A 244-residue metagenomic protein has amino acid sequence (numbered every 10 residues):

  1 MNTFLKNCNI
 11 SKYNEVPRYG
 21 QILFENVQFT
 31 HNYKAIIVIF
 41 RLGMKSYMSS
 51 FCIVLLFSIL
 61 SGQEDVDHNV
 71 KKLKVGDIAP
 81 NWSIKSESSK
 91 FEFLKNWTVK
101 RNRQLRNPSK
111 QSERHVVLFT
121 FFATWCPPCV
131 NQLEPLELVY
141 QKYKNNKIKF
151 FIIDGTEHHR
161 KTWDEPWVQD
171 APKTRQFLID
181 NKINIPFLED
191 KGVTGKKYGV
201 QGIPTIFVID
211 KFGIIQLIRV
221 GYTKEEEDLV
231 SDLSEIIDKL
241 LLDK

Functional and structural regions predicted by a protein language model:
Y13, R18-G20, Q28-H31, A35-W97 (+1 more regions): N-terminal targeting signals for export/organelle localization
A79-P80, V117, I203-T205: Short loop/turn microsegments at loop-to-beta-strand junctions
S83-V117: A short beta-strand-turn-helix
L118-F119, F150: Hydrophobic beta-strand anchors of alpha/beta hydrolase catalytic cores
T120-C126, G155-T156: Aromatic-flanked redox-active Cys/Sec active sites in thiol-based oxidoreductases, especially the WC-centered
V130-I179, E189-K197: Structural microenvironment flanking redox-active thiols in thiol-disulfide oxidoreductases
D180-N184, E189-I236: Thiol/disulfide oxidoreductase modules built on the thioredoxin-like
